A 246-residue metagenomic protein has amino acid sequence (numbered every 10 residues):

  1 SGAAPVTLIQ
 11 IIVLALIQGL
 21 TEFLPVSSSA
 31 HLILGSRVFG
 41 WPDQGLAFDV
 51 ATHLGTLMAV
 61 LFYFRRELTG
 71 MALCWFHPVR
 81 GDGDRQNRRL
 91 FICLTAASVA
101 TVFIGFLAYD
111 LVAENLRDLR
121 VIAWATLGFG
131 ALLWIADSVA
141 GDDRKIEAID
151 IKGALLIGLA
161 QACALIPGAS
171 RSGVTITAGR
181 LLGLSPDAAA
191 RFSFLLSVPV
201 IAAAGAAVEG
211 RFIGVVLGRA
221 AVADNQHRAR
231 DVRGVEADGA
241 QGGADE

Functional and structural regions predicted by a protein language model:
S1-D224, R228-A240, A244: Multi-pass membrane proteins that catalyze or facilitate reactions on polyprenyl-/lipid-phosphate substrates and their
